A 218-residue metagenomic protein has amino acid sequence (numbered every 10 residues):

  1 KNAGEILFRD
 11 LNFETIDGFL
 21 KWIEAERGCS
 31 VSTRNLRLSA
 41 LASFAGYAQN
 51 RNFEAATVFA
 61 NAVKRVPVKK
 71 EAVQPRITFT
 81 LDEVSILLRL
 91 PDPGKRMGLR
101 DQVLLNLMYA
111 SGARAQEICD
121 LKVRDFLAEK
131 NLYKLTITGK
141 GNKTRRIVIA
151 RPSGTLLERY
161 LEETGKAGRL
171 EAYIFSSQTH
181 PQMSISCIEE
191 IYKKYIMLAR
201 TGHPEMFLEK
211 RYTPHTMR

Functional and structural regions predicted by a protein language model:
K1-R218: Conserved catalytic core of the tyrosine transesterase superfamily
